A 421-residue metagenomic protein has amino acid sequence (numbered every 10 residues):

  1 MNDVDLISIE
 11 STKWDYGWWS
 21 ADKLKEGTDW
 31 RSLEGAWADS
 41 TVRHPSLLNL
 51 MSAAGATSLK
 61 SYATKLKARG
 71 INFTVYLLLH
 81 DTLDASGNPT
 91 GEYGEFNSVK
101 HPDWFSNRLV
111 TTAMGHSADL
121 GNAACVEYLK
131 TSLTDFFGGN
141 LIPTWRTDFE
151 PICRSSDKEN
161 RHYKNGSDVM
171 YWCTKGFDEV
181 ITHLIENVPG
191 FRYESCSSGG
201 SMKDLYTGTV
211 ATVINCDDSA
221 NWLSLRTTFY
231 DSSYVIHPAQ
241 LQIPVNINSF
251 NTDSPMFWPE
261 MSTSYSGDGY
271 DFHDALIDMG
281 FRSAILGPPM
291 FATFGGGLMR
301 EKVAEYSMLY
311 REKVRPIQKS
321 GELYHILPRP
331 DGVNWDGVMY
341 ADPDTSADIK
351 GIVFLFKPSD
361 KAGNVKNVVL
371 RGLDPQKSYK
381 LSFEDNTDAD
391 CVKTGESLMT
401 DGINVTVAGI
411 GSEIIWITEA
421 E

Functional and structural regions predicted by a protein language model:
M1-T131, I142-T144, R154: Aromatic-lined carbohydrate-binding/catalytic grooves of carbohydrate-active enzymes
L6-S8, T74-Y76, T144-R146, R192-S195 (+2 more regions): Structured core elements
T12, G17-D22, A113-N187, F191 (+1 more regions): Polysaccharide-binding and catalytic clefts of secreted carbohydrate-active enzymes
W18, A85-G94, S155-R161, M202-V213 (+1 more regions): Histidine/acidic-residue-rich catalytic or RNA/ligand-binding cores of hydrolases and nuclease-related proteins
G55, C173, H273: Charged, low-complexity surface patches
L79, F356-P358, E419: Short beta-strand segments enriched in hydrophobic/aromatic residues within well-folded beta-rich domains
G138, P151, F177-D390: Active-site-proximal substrate-binding groove within the catalytic cores of carbohydrate-active enzymes
V392-E421: C-terminal beta-strand-rich structural cap/linker in extracellular carbohydrate-active enzymes
